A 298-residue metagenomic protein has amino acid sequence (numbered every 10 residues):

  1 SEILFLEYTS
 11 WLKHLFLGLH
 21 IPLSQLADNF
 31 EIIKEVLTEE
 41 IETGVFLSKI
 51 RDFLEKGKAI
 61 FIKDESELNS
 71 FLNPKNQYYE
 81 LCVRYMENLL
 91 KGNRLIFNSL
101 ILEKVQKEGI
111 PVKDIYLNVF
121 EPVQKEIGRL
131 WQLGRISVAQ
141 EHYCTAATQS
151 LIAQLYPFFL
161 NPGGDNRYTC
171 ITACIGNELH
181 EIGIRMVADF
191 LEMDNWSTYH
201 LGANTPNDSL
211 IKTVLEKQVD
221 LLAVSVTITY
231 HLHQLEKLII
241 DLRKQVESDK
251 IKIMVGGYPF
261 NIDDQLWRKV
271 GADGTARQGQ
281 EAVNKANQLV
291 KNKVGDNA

Functional and structural regions predicted by a protein language model:
S1-L160: Long amphipathic alpha-helical segments
A27, I184-R185, L232-E236: Conserved strand-to-helix beginnings and helix N-cap segments that scaffold or border functional pockets
F120-E121, I175-E178, P259-F260: Short glycine-enriched loops at secondary-structure junctions
G163-N166: Short, flexible hinge/linker loops that cap or flank conserved catalytic cores
T169-C170: Conserved hydrophobic helix-helix packing surfaces used for dimerization/oligomerization
A173-H200: Internal active-site segments that recognize and position negatively charged phosphoryl groups and nucleotide moieties
F190-E192, Y199-R268: Cofactor-cradling patches in redox/metallo enzymes
Y258-A298: Peripheral docking tails and interdomain loops at the edges of cofactor- or intermediate-handling domains
